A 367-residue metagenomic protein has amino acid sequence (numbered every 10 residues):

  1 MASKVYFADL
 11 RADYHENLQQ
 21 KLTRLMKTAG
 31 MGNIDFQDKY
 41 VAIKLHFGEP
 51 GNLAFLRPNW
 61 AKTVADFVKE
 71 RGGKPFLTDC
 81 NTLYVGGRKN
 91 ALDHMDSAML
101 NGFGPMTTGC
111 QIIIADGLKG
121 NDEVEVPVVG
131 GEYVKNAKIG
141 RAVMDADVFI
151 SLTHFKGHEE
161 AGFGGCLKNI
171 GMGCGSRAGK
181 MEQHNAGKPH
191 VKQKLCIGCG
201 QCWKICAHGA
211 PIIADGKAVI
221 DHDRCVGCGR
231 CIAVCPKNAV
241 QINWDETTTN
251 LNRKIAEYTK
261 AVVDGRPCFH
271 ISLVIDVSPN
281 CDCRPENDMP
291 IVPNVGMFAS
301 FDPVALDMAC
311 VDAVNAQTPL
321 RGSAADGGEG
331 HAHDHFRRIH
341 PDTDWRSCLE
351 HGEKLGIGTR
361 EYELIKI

Functional and structural regions predicted by a protein language model:
A2-W60, D66-D79, Y84-I367: Extended, low-polarity segments enriched in aliphatic/aromatic residues
